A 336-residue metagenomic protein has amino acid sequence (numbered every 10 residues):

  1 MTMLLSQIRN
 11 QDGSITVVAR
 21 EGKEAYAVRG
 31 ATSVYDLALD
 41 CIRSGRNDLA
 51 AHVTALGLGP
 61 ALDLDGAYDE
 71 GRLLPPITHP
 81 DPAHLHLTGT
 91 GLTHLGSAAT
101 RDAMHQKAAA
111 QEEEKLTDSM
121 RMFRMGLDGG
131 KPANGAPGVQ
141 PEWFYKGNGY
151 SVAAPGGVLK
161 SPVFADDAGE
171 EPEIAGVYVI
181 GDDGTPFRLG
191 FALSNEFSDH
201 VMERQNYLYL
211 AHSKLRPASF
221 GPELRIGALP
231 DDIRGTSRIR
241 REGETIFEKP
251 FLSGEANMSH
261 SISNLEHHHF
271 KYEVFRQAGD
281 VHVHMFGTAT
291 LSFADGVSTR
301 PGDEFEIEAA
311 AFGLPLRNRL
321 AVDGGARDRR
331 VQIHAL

Functional and structural regions predicted by a protein language model:
T2-M3, Q11-S14, A192-S194, S198-L336: Catalytic-pocket segment enriched in acidic/His residues
M3, N47-G243: Active-site microenvironments in enzyme catalytic cores
L4-V53: Gly/serine-rich nucleotide phosphate-binding loop at the start of the catalytic core of nucleotide/ADP-ribose-handling
R9, H86-T88, G279: Compositionally biased, intrinsically disordered low-complexity segments enriched in polar/proline residues
V18-E21, V28, T88, V177-V179 (+1 more regions): Short beta-strand-to-turn element immediately C-terminal to the catalytic PLP-Schiff-base lysine in fold type I
E21-E24, D102, Y207-Y209, R300: Short, solvent-exposed amphipathic alpha-helical segments in soluble enzyme and RNA/protein-processing domains
G30-A31, S97, A310: Surface loops and adjacent helix of pleckstrin homology
A38-C41, F123, N318: Generic hydrophobic, helix-prone segments enriched in Leu/Val/Ile
